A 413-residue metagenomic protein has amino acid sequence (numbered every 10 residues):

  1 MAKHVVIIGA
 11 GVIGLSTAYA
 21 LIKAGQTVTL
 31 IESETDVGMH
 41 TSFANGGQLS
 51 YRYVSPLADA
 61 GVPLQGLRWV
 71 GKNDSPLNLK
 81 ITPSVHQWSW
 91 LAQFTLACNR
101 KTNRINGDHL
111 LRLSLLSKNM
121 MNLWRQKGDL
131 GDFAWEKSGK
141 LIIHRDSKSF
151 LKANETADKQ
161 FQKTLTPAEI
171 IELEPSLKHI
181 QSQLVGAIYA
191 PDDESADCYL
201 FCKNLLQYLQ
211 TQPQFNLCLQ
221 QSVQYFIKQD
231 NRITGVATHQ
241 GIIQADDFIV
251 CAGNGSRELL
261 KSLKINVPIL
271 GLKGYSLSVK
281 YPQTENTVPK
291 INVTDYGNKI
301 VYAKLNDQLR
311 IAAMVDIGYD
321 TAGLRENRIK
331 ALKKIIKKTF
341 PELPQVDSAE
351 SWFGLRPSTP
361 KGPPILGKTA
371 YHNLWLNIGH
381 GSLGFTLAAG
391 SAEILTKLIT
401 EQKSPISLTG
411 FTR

Functional and structural regions predicted by a protein language model:
K3-L30: N-terminal Rossmann-like FAD-binding beta1-loop-alpha1 element of flavoenzymes
K23-F43: Glycine-rich FAD pyrophosphate-binding loop
N45-Q48, Y53, L57-L96, V223-K228 (+2 more regions): Active-site substrate-recognition segment that forms the wall of the catalytic cavity or substrate channel
S89-Q207: Rossmann-like flavin
Q183-H239, I243: Helical element adjacent to the flavin cofactor pocket in flavoenzyme catalytic cores
Y296, F340-R413: C-terminal catalytic lobe of FAD-dependent flavoproteins
